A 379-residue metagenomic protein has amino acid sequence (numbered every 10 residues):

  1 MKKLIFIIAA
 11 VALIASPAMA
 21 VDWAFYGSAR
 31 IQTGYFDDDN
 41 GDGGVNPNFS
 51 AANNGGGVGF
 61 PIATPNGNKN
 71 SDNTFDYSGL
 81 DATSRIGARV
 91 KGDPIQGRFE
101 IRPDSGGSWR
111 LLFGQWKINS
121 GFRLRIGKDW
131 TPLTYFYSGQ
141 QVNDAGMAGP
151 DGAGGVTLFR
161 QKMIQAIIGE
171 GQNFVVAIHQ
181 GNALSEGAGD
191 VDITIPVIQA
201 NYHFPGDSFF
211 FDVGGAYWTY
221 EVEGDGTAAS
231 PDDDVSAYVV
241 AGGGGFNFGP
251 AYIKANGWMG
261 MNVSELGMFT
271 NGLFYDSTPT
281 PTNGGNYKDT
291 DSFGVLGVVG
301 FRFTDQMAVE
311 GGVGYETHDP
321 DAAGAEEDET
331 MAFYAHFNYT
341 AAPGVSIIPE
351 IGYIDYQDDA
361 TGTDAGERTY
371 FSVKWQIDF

Functional and structural regions predicted by a protein language model:
L4, N73-S84, G106-R110, T157-I164 (+5 more regions): Residues that define the transmembrane beta-barrel architecture of outer-membrane proteins
L4-I14: Sec-dependent N-terminal signal peptides
I14-D22: Sec/Tat signal peptide C-region and signal peptidase I cleavage site
V21-F36, A51-A183, D192-Q199, H203-F210 (+2 more regions): Outer membrane beta-barrel
G34-D38, R102-G106, D129-Q140, G146-D151 (+6 more regions): Sequence/structural signature of outer-membrane beta-barrel proteins
A200, P205-A332: Detector for outer-membrane/organellar transmembrane beta-barrel domains, recognizing the amphipathic beta-strand
Y339-A341, G366-F379: Outer-membrane beta-barrel "beta-signal"
